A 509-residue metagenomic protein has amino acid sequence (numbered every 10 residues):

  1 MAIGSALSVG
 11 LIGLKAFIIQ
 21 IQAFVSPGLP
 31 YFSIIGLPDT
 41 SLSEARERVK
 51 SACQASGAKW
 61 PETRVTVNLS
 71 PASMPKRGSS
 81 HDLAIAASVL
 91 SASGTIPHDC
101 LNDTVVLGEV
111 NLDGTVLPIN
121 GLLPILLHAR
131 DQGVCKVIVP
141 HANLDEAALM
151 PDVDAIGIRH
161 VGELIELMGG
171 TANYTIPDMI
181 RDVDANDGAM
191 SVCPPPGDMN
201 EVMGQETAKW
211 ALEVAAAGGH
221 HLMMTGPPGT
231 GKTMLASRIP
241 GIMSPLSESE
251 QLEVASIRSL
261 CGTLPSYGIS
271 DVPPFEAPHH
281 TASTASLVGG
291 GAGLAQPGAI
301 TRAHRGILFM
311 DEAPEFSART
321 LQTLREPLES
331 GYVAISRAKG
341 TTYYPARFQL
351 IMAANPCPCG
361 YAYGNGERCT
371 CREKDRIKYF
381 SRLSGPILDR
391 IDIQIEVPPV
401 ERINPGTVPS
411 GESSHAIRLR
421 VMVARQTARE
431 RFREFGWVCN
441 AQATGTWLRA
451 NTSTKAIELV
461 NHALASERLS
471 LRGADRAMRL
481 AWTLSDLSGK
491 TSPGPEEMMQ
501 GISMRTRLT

Functional and structural regions predicted by a protein language model:
M1-M223, P227, T233, S336 (+1 more regions): Peripheral, non-AAA+ core regions of ATP-driven protein-machinery
I19-V25, L287, D392-E396: Short beta-strand elements
I35-R46, P61, N68-G78, A295 (+1 more regions): Basic, amphipathic alpha-helical bundle interface domains used for macromolecular binding and assembly
W60-T63, C100-L101, G133, P151 (+7 more regions): Short loop/turn elements that form and flank the Walker-type P-loop nucleotide-binding site in RecA-like NTPase cores
N111, I307, A313-E315, Q322-R325: Catalytic acidic motif of RecA-like/P-loop NTPases
E213, P274, A285-L308: Conserved alpha-helical scaffold flanking the Walker A/P-loop in AAA+ ATPase domains
M224-L264: Walker A/P-loop
G226, G289, E312: The Walker A (P-loop) glycine that initiates the GxxxxGKT/S ATP-binding motif of P-loop NTPases
